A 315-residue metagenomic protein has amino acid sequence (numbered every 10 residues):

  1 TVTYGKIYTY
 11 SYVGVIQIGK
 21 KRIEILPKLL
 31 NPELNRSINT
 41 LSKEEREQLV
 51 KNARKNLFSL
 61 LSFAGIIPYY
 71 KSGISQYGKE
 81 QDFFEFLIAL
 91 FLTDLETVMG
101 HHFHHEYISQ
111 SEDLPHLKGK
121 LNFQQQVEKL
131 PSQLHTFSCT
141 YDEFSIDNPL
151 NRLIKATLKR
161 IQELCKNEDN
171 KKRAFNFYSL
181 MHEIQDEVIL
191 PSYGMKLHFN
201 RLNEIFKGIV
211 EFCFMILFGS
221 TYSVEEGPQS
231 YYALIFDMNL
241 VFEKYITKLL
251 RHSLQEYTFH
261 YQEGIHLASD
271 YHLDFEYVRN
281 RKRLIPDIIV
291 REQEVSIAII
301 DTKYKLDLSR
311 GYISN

Functional and structural regions predicted by a protein language model:
T1, Q229-N315: Catalytic core segments in nucleotide and nucleic-acid processing enzymes
T1-P228, Y232: Residue(s) in the substrate-gating loop at a strand-loop-helix junction that position the organic substrate next
